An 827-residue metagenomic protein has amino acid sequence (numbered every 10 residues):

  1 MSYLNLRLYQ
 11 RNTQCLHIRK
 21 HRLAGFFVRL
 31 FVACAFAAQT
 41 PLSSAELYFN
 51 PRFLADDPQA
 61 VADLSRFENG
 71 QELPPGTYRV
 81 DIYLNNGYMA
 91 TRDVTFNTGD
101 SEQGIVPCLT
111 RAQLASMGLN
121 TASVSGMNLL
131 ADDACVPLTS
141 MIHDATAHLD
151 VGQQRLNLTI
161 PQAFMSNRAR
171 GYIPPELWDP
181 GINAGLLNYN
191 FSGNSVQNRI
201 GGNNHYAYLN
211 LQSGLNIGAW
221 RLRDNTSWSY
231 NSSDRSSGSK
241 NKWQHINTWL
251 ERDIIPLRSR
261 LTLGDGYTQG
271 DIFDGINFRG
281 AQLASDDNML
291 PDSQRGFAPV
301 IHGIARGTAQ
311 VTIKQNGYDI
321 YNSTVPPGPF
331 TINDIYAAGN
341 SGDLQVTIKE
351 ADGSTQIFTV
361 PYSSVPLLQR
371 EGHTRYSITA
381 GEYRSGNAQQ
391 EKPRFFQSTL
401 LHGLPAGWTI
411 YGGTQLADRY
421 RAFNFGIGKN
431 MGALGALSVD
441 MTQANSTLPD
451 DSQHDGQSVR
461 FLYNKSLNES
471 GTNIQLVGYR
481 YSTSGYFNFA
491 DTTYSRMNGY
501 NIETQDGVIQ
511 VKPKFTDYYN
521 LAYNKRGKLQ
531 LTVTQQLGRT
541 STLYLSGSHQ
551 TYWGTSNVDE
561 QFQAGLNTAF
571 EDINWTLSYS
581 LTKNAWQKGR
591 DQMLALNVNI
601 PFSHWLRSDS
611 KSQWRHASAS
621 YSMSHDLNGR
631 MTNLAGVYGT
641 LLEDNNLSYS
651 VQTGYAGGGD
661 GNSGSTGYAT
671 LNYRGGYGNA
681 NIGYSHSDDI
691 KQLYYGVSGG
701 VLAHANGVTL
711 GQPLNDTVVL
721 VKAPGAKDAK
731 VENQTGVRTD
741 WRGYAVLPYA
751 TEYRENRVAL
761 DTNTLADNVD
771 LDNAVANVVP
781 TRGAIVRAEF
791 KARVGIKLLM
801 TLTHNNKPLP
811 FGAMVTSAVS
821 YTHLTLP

Functional and structural regions predicted by a protein language model:
S2-L4, F36, L42-R295, L627-L702: Post-signal-peptide, soluble extracytosolic/periplasmic N-terminal scaffold domains of envelope/secretory systems
F67-G70, Y83-L84, I173-L177, P299-T308 (+3 more regions): Structural motif
P74-F96, G725-T735, N805-V819: Short, ordered, surface-exposed loop/turn motifs in non-cytosolic proteins
Q162, G181-R199, W220-S232, L261-D265 (+13 more regions): Transmembrane beta-strand segments that form the barrel wall of outer-membrane beta-barrel proteins
Y189, L211-L215, N247-R252, S398-H402 (+10 more regions): Residues on the lipid-exposed face of transmembrane beta-strands in outer-membrane beta-barrel proteins
N203-L209, K242-I246, F297, K392-F396 (+12 more regions): Residues that define the transmembrane beta-barrel architecture of outer-membrane proteins
R235, G266-G275, D440-K525, S578-L596 (+3 more regions): Outer-membrane beta-barrel translocator/channel fold
T822-L826: Conserved small/polar residues in nucleotide/adenosyl-binding loops
